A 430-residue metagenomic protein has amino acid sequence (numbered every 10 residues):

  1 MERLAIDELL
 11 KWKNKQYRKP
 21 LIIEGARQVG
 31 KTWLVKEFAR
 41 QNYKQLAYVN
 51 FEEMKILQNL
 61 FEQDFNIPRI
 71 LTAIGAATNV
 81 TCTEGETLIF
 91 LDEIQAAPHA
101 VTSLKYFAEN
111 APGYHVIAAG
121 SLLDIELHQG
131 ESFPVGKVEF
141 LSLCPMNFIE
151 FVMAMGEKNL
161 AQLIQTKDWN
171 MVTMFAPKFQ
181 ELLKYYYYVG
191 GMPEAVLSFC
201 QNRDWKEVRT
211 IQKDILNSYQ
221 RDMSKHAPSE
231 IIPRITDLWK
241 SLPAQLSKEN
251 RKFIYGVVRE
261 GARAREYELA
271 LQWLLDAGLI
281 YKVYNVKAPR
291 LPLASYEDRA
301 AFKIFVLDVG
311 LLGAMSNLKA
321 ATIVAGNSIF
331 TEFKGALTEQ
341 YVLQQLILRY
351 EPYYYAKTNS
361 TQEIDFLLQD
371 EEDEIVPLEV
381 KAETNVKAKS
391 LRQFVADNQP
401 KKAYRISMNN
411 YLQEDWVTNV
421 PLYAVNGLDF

Functional and structural regions predicted by a protein language model:
M1-N14: N-terminal pre-Walker A segment at the start of P-loop NTPase domains
I23: Hydrophobic anchor at the beta1->P-loop junction of P-loop NTPases
K31: Conserved lysine of the Walker
L34, F38: Hydrophobic positions on the alpha1 helix immediately C-terminal to the Walker A/P-loop
E53-E84: Short glycine-rich substrate-engagement loop in P-loop NTPases that contacts/grips substrate
H115-S121, S142: Structural recognition of the conserved hydrophobic beta-strand(s) that form the central parallel beta-sheet of P-loop
L127-S247: Interdomain motor-coupling "hinge/lid" segment immediately C-terminal to the ATP-binding subdomain of NTP-driven enzymes
M192, L197-D370: Accessory nucleic acid-recognition modules appended to NTPase machines
